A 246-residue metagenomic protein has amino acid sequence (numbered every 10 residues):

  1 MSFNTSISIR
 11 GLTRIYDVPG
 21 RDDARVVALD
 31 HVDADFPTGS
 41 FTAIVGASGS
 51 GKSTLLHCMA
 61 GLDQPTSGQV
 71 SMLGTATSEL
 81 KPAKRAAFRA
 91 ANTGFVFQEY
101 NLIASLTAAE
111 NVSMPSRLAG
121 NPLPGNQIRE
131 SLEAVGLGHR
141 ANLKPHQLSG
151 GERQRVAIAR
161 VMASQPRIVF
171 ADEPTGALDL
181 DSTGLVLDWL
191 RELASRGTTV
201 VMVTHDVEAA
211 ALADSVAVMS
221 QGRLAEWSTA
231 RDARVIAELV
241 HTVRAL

Functional and structural regions predicted by a protein language model:
A60: Helix-to-loop junction immediately C-terminal to a conserved catalytic motif
G68-A76: Conserved ABC transporter NBD signature motif
A90, L143-H146, S164, R196: Conserved signature/switch motifs of ABC ATPase nucleotide-binding domains
L106-M114: Short coil-to-helix segment of the ABC ATPase nucleotide-binding domain corresponding to the Q-loop/switch region
K144-L148, E152-Q154: Conserved ABC ATPase signature
V169-D172: Catalytic Walker B motif of ABC-type/P-loop ATPase nucleotide-binding domains
L180-S182: Helix N-cap at the start of a conserved alpha-helix in ABC-type nucleotide-binding domains
